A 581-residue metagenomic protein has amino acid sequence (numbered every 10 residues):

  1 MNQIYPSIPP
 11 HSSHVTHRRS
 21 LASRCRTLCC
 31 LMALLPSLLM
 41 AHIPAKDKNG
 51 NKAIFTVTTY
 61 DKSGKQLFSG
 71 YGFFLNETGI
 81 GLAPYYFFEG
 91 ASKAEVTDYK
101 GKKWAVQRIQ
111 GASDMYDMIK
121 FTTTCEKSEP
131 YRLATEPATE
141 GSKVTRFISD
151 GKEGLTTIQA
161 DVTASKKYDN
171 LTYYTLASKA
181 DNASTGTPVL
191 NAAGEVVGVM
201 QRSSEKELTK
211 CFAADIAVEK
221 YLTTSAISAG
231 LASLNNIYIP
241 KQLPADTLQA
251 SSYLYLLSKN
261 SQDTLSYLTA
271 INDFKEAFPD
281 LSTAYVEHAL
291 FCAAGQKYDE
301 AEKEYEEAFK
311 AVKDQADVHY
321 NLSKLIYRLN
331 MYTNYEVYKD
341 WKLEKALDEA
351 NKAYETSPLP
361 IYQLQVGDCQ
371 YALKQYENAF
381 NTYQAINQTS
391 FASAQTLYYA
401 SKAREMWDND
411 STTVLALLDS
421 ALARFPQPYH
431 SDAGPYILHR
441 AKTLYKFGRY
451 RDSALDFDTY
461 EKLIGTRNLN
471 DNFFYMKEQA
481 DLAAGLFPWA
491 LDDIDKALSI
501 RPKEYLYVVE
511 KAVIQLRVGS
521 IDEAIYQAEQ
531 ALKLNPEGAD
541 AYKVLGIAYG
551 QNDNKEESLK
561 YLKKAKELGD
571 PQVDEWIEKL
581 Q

Functional and structural regions predicted by a protein language model:
I43, Y60-P84, K103-A105, G186: A conserved glycine-rich beta-strand in the N-terminal activation segment of trypsin-fold
I43-D47, V199-L265: C-terminal cap/linker of serine protease catalytic domains
A45, N49, A94-E126, E136: Conserved catalytic-core segment of clan PA serine endopeptidases
A45-K48, S128-Y173, A177-T185, M200-C211 (+1 more regions): Flexible, gly/ser-rich surface segments that form the specificity/activation loops bordering the active-site cleft
S282-T283, Q315-D317, P358-Y362, S393-Q395 (+5 more regions): Helix-start (N-cap) detector for alpha-helical repeat units in TPR-like alpha-solenoids, especially tetratricopeptide
E287, N321, Q365, Y399 (+5 more regions): Canonical tetratricopeptide repeat
A294, R328-Y332, A372, M406-W407 (+6 more regions): Register position in tetratricopeptide repeats
